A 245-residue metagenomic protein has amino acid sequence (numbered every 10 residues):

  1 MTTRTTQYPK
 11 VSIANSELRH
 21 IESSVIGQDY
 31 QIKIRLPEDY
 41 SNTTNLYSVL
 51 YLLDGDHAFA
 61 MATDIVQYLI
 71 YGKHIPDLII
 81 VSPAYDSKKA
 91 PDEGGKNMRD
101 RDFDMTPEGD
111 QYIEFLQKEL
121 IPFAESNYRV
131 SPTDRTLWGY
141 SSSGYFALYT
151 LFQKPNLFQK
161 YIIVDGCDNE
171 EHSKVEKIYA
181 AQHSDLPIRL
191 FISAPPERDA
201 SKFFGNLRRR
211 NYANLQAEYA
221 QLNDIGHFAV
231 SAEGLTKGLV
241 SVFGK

Functional and structural regions predicted by a protein language model:
T2-K245: Non-catalytic cap/lid and distal C-terminal segments of serine-dependent acyl enzymes
